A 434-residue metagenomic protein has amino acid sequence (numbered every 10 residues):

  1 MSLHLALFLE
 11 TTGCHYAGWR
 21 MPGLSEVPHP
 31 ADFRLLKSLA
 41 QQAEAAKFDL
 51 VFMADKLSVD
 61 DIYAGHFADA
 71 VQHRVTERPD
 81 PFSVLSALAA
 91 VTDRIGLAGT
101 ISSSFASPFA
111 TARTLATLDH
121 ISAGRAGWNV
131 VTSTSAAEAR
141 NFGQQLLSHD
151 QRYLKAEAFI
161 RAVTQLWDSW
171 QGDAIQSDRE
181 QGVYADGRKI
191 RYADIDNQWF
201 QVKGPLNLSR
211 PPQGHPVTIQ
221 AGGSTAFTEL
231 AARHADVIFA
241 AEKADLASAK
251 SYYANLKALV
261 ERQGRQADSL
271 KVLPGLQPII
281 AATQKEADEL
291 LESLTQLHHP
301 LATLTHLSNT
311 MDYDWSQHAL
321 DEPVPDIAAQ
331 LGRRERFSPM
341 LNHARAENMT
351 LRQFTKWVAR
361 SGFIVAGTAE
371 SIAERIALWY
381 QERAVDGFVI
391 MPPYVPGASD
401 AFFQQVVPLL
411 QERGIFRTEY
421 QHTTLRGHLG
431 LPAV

Functional and structural regions predicted by a protein language model:
M1-V91, Q213-P216, M340: N-terminal beta1-alpha1-beta2 module of alpha/beta enzyme domains
M1-Y16, D150-Q213, D245-S251, A258-L378 (+1 more regions): An alpha-helical appendage that flanks or caps ligand/catalytic pockets
L3-L7, V51-M53, I95-I101, G124-V130 (+4 more regions): Hydrophobic faces of well-ordered beta-strands that scaffold small-molecule active sites in alpha/beta enzyme cores
H4-A6, E10-T11, P22-R34, V84-Q213: Hydrophobic, small-residue-rich alpha-helical packing segments that form membrane-like cores
L5, A43, K47, L88 (+8 more regions): Conserved, mostly hydrophobic/aromatic
P30-Q42, Q220-R233, T368-Q381: Short, acidic/polar
H66-L97, E261-Q263, F402-T418: Alpha-helix-loop-beta-strand connector modules within alpha/beta enzyme cores
V75-R78, S104-F109, D245-K250, I280 (+1 more regions): Acidic-and-aromatic substrate-binding clefts and catalytic sites of carbohydrate-active enzymes
